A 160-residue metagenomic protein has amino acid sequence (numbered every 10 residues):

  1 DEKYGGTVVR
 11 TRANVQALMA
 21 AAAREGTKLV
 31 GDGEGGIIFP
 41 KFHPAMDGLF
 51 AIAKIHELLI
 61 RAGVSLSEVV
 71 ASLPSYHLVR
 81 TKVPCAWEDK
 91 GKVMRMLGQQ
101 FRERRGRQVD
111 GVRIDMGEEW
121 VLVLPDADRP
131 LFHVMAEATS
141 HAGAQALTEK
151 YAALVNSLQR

Functional and structural regions predicted by a protein language model:
D1-R160: Phosphate-binding and adjacent anionic-ligand microenvironments
